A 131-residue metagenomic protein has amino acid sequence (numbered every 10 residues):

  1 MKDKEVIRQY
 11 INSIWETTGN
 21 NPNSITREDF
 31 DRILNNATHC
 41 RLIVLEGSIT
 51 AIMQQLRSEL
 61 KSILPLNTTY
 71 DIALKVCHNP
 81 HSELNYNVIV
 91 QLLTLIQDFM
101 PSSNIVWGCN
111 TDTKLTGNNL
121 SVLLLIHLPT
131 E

Functional and structural regions predicted by a protein language model:
M1-E131: Tubulin/FtsZ superfamily GTPase core signature
